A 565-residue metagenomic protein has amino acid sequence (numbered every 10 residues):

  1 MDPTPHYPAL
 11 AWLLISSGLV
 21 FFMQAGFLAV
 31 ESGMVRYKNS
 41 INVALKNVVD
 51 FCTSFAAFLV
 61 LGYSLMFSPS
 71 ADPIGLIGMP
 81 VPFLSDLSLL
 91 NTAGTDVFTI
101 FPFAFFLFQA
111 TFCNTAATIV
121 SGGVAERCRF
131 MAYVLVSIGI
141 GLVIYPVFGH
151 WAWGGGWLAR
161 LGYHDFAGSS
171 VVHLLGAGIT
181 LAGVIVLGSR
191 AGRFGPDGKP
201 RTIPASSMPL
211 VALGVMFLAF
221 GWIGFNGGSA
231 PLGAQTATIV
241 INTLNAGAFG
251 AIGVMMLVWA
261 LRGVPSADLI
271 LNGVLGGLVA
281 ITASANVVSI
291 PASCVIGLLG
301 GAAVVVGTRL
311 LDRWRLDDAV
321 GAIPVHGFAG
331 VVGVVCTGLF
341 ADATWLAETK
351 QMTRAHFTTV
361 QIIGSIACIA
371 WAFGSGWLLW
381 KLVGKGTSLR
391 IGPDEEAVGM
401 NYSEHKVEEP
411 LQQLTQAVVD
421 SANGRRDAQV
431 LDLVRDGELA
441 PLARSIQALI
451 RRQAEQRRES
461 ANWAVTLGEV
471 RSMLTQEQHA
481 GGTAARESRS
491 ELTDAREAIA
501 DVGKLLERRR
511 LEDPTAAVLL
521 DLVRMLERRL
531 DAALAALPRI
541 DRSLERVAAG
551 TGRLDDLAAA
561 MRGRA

Functional and structural regions predicted by a protein language model:
M1-N423, A428-I450: Hydrophobic alpha-helical transmembrane bundles of multi-pass membrane proteins
T4-A11, I15, L519, L526 (+4 more regions): Heptad-repeat coiled-coil amphipathic alpha-helices that mediate oligomerization/assembly
L389, V407-S421, L431-A448, Q456 (+3 more regions): HAMP signal relay modules and closely related sensory coiled-coil linkers that couple transmembrane inputs to cytosolic
G399, D521, A549, D556-A565: Intrinsically disordered, low-complexity terminal
Q447-I450, A454, D531, P538: Signal-transmission coiled-coil "S-helix"-like helices that couple sensory/receiver modules to catalytic effector
R452, E459, T466, M473 (+5 more regions): Signal-transducing coiled-coil linker
H479, R486, K504-R510, R542: Long, low-complexity or tandemly repetitive, helically biased scaffold regions used for multimeric assembly/adhesion
